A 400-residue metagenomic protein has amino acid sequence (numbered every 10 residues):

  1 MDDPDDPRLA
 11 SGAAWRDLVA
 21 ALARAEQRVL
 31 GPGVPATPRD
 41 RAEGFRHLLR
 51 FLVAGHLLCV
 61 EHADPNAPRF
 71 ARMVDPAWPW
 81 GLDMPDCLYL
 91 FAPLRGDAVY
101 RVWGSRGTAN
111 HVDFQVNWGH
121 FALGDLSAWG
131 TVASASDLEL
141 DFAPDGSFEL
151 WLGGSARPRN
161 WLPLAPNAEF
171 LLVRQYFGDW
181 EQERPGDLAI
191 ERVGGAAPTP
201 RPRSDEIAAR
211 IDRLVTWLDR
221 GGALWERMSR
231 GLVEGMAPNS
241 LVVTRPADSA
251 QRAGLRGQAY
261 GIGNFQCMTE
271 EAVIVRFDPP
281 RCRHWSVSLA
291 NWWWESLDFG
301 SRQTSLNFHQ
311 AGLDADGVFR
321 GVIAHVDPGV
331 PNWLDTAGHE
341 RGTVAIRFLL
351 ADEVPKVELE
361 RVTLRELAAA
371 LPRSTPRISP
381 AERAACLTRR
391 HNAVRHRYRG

Functional and structural regions predicted by a protein language model:
M1-G400: A compositional/structural signature for long, glycine/proline-rich flexible linkers and loops on extracytoplasmic
